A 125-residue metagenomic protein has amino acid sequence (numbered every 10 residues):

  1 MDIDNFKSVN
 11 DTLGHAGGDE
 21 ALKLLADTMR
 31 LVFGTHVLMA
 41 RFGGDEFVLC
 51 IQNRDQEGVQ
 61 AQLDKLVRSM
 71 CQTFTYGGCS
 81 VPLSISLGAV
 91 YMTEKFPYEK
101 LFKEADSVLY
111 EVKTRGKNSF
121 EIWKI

Functional and structural regions predicted by a protein language model:
M1: Active-site flanking residues adjacent to catalytic metal/cofactor-binding acidic residues
D4-G34, A40-G44, V48-L49, Q56-D64 (+2 more regions): Conserved long alpha-helical elements within nucleotide-processing catalytic cores of c-di-GMP signaling and class III
D11, Q52, K113-T114, I125: Short, conserved catalytic or interaction motifs in soluble domains
R41, A89, E121-K124: Structural signal for conserved beta-strand scaffold positions within catalytic alpha/beta enzyme cores
R41, M70-S86, K113: Catalytic core regions of nucleotide second-messenger enzymes
D45, L83-I85, N118: Change "...and in nucleic-acid phosphodiester-cleaving endonucleases..." to "...and in nucleic-acid processing enzymes
C50-Q52, V90: Short hydrophobic/aromatic beta-strand micro-patches that form the beta-sheet surface supporting nucleotide- or nucleic
Q60, D64, G77, Y91-E121: Catalytic-core segments of nucleotide cyclases and related cyclic-nucleotide turnover enzymes
